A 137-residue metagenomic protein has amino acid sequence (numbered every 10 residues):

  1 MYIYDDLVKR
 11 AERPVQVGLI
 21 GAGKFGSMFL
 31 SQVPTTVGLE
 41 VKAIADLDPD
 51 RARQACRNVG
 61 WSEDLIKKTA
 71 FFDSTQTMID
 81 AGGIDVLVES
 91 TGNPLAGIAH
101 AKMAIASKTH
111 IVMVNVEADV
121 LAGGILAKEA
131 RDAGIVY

Functional and structural regions predicted by a protein language model:
M1-V59: N-terminal Rossmann-like dinucleotide-binding module
K42, T69, D85: Conserved acidic residues
L47-P49, G92, V116-D119: Short, ordered loop/turn segments at secondary-structure junctions
D48-G82: Conserved N-terminal Rossmann-fold NAD(P) cofactor-binding segment
M78-V86, S90, P94-M113: Rossmann-fold NAD(P) dinucleotide-binding segment
A96-S107, N115-Y137: Rossmann-fold NAD(P)-binding glycine/threonine-rich loop
